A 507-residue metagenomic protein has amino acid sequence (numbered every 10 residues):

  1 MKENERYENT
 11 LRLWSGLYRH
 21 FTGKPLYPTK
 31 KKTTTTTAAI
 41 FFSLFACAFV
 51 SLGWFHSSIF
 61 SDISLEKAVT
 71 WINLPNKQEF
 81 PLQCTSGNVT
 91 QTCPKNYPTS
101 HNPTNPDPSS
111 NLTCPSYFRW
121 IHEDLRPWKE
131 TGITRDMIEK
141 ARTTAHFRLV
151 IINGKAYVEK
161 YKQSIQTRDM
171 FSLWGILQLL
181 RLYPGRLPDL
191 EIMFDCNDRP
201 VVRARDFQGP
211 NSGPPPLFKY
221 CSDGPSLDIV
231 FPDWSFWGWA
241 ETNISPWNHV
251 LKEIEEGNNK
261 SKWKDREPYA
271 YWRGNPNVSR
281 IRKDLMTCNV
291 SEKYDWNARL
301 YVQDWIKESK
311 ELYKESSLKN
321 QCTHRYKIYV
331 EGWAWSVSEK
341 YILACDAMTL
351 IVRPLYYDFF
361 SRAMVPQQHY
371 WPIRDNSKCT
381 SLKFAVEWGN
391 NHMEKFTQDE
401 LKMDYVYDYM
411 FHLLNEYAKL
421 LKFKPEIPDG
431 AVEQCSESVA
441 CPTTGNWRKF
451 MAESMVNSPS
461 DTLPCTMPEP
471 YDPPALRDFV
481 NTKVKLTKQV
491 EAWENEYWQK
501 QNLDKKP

Functional and structural regions predicted by a protein language model:
K2-S317, I427-C441, G445-P507: Secretory-pathway glycan-assembly enzymes, especially type II membrane glycosyltransferases that use nucleotide-sugar
K319-W498, D504-P507: Catalytic binding pocket for nucleotide-activated donors in carbohydrate/polymer assembly enzymes
